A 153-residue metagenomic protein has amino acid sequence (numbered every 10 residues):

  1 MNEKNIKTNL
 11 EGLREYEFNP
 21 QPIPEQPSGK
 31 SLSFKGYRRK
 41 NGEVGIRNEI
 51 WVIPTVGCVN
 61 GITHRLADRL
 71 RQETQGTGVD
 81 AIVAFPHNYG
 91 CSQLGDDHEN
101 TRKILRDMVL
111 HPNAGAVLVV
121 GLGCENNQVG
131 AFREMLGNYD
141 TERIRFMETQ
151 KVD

Functional and structural regions predicted by a protein language model:
M1-D153: Metallocofactor- and cofactor-centric catalytic cores in central/energy metabolism, strongly enriched
